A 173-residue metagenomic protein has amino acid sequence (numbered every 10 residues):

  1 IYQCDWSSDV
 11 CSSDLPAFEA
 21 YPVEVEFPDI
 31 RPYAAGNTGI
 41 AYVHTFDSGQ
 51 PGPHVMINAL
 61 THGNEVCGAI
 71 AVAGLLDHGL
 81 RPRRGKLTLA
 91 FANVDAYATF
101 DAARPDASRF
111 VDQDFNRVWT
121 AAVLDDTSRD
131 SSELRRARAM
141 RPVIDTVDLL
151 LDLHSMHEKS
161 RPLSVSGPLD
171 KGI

Functional and structural regions predicted by a protein language model:
I1-D5: Short, exposed "boundary/linker" segments that immediately precede the start of a downstream structural module
S7-I173: Structured catalytic-domain cores with a bias toward divalent-metal coordination
